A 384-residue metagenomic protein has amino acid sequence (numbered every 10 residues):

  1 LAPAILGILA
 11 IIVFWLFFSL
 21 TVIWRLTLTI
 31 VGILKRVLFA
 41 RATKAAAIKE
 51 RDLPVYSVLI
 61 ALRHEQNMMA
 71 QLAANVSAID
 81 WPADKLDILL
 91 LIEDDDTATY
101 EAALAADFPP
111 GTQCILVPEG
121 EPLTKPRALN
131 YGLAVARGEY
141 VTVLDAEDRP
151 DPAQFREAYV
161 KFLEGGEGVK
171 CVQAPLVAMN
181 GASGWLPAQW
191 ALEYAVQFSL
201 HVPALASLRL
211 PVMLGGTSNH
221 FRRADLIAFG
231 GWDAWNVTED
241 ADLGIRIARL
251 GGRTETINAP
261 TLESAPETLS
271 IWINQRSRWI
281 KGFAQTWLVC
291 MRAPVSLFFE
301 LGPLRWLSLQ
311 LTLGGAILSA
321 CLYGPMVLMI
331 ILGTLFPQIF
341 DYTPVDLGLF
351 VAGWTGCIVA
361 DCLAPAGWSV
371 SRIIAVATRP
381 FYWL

Functional and structural regions predicted by a protein language model:
A2-R25, G32-F39, I48, L311-L384: Membrane-embedded multi-pass helical conduit in multi-pass membrane proteins, especially envelope-biosynthetic
I23-K85: N-terminal signal-anchor transmembrane helix
P54-S57, D87, I227, D242: Cell-envelope/extracellular polymer assembly enzymes that use nucleotide-activated donors
S77-G120, L163: Acidic donor-binding segment of Leloir-type glycosyltransferases
A105-Y140, P152-V237, L269, S277-L288 (+2 more regions): Long helical/loop segments within the catalytic core of UDP-sugar-dependent glycosyltransferases, especially the large
D145-R149, W232-W235, I247: The conserved acidic donor/metal-binding loop of glycosyltransferases
V237-L243: Acidic donor-binding loop at a coil-to-helix junction in glycosyltransferase catalytic cores that engages
G244-L262: Catalytic donor-sugar/metal-binding loop of nucleotide-sugar-dependent glycosyltransferases
